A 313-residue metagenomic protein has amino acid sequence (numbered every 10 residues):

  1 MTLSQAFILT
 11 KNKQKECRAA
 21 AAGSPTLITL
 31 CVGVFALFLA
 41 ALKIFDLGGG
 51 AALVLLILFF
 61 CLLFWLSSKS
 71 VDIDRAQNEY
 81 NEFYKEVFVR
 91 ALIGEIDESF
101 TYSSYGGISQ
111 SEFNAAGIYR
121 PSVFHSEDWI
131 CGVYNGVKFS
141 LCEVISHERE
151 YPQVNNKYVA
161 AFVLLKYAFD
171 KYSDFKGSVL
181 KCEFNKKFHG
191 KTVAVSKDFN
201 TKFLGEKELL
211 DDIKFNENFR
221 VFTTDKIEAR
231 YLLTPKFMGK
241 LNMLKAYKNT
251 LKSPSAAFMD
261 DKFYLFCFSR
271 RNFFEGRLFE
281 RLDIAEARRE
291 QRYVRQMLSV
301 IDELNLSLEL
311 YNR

Functional and structural regions predicted by a protein language model:
M1-I8, Y80-I96: Juxtamembrane membrane-interface segments of multi-pass membrane proteins
M1-S24: Cytosolic juxtamembrane N-terminal segments of multi-pass membrane proteins
G23-K43, F59: Canonical alpha-helical transmembrane segments of integral membrane proteins
L42-F60: Hydrophobic alpha-helical transmembrane segments
D46, D97-E98: Residue-level recognition of short, structured coil/turn motifs that connect secondary structure elements
C61-F88: Transmembrane-cytosolic junction motif
R90, G94-I96, S103-V154, K166-R313: Charged, low-complexity intrinsically disordered regions
K157-F162: Central helical "cap/lid" subdomain
